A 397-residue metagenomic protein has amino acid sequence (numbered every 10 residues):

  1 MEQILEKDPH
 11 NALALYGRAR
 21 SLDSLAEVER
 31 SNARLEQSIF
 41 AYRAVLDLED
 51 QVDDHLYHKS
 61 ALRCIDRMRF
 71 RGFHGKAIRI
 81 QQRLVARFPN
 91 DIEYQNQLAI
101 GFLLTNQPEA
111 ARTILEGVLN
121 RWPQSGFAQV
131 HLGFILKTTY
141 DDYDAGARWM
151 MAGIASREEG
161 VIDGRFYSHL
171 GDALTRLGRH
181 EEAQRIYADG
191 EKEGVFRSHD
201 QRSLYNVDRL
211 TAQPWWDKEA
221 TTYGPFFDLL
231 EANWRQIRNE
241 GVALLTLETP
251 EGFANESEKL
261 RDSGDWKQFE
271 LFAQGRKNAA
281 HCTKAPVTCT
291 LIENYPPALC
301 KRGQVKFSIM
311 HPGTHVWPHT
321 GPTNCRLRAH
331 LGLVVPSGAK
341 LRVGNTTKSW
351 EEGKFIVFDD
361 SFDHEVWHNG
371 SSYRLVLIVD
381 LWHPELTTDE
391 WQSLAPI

Functional and structural regions predicted by a protein language model:
Q3-H10, R43-K59, Q82-R87, A155-E159: Flexible helix-coil transition and linker loops at the boundaries of alpha-helical arrays
A14, H55, S60, Y94 (+2 more regions): TPR alpha-solenoid repeat register
G17, S60-R63, Q97, H131 (+1 more regions): Canonical tetratricopeptide repeat
L22, E29, M68, F102 (+2 more regions): Residue at a conserved register position within TPR or TPR-like alpha-solenoid repeats
L25, N32, R71, T105 (+2 more regions): Structural motif corresponding to the intra-repeat A-B loop/turn of tetratricopeptide repeats
S31, S38, A77, A111 (+2 more regions): Single-residue signature of alpha-solenoid repeat helices
G164, G171-D172, R176-L327, P336-A339 (+3 more regions): Fe(II)/2-oxoglutarate oxygenase catalytic core
L333-E352: A short beta-strand-loop-beta hairpin characteristic of the jelly-roll/cupin
